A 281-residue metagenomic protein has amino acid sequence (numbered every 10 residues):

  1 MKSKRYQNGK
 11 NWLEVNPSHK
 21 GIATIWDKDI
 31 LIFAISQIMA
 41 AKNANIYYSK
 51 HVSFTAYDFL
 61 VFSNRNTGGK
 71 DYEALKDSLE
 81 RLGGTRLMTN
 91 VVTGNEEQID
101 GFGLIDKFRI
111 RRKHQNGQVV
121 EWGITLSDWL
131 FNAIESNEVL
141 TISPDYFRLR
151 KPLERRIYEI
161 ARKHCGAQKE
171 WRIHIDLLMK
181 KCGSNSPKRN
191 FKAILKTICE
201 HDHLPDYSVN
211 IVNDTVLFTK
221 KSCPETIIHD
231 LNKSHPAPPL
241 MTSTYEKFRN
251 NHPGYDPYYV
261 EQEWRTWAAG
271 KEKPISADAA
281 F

Functional and structural regions predicted by a protein language model:
M1-K247, Q262, T266-A269, K273-A280: Charged, alpha-helix-forming regions
A40, P253-G254: Intrinsically disordered, low-complexity segments enriched in polar/charged residues with Gly/Pro, especially when
R249-N251: Short, glycine/charged-rich beta-strand-loop motifs at protein surfaces that mediate ligand recognition and catalysis
Y255-E261: Electrostatic, structured charged patches in enzyme active sites and in nucleic-acid/phosphate-binding
